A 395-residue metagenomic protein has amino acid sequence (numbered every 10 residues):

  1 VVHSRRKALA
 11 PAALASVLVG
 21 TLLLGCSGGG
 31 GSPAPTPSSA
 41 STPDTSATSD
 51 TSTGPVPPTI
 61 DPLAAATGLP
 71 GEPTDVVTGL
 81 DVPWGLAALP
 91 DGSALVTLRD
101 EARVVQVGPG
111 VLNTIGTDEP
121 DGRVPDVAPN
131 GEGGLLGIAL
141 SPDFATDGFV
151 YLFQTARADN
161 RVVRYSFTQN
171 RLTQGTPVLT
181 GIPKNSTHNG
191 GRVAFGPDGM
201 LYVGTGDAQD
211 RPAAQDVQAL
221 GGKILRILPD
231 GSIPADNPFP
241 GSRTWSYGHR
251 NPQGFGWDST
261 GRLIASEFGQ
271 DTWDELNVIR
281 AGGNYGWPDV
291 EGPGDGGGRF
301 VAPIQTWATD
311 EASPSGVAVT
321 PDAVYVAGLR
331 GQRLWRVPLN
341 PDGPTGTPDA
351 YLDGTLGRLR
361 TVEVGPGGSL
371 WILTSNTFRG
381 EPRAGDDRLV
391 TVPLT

Functional and structural regions predicted by a protein language model:
V1-V17: N-terminal export and membrane-targeting signals
L22-G25: C-terminal motif of bacterial Sec signal peptides marking the signal peptidase cleavage site
S27-P33, P43-D44, D50-D210, R262-G269 (+3 more regions): Acidic, Gly/Ser/Thr-rich repeat motifs that build Ca2+-stabilized beta-propeller blades
D44-E72, S232-P238, N284-F300: Blade/loop signatures of beta-propeller domains
I115-G131, G175-N189, I227-S246, N284-T309 (+1 more regions): Surface-exposed loop and turn segments in beta-propeller and other repeat-based domains that flank or scaffold
T244-T272: Repeat-solenoid scaffold signature
R358-T361: Repeated scaffold domains used in trafficking and secretory/extracellular systems, primarily beta-propellers
